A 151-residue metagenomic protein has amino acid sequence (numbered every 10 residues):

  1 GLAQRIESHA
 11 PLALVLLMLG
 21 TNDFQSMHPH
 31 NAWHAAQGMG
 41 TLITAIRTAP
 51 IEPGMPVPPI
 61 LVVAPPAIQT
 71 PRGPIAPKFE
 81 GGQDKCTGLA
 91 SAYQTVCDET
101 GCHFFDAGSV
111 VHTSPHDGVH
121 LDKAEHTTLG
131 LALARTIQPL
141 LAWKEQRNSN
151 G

Functional and structural regions predicted by a protein language model:
G1-G151: Alpha-helical cap/lid subdomain in secreted, periplasmic, or secretory-pathway luminal O-acyl-processing enzymes
